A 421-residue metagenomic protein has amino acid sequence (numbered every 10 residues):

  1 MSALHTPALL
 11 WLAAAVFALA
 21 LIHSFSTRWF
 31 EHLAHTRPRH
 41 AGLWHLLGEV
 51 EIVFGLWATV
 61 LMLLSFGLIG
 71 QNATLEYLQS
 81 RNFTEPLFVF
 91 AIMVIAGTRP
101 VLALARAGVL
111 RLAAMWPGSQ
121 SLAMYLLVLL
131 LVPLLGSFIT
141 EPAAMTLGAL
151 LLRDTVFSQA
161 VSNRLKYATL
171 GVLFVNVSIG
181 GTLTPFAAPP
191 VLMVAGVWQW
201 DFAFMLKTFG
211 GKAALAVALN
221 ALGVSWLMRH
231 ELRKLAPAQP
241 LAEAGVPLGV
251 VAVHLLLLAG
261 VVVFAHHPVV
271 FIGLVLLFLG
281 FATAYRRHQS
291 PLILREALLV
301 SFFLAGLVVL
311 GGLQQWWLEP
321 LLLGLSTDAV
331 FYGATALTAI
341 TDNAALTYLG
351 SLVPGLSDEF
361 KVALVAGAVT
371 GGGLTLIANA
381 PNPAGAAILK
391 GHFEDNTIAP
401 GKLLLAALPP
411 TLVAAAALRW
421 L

Functional and structural regions predicted by a protein language model:
M1-W11, L43-E51, N72-P86, F202-K212 (+4 more regions): Interfacial loop-to-helix junctions that mark the boundaries of transmembrane helices in multi-pass membrane
L9-A34, R164-Y167, G171, L183-T184 (+2 more regions): Juxtamembrane and boundary regions of transmembrane helices in multi-pass small-molecule transporters and channels
W11-W29, E49-G67, R81-V94, L147 (+3 more regions): Hydrophobic mid-bilayer segments of alpha-helices in multi-pass membrane transport proteins, especially secondary
A41, L227-V251, Y285-R295: Flexible interhelical linker loops that connect adjacent transmembrane helices in multi-pass membrane transporters
M62-L78, I92-R111, L134-T146, G312-P320 (+1 more regions): Transmembrane alpha-helix boundary signature
L68-Q71, L75-E76, L102, H254-L356: Transmembrane helical segments that form the transport core of multi-pass membrane transport proteins
M93-R99, S119-Q120, L131-A143, V175-T184 (+2 more regions): Helix-loop-helix module between adjacent transmembrane segments
A123-I179, M193, Y348-A366, L389-P400 (+2 more regions): Hydrophobic transmembrane alpha-helices that form the pore/transport pathway of multi-pass ion and small-solute
